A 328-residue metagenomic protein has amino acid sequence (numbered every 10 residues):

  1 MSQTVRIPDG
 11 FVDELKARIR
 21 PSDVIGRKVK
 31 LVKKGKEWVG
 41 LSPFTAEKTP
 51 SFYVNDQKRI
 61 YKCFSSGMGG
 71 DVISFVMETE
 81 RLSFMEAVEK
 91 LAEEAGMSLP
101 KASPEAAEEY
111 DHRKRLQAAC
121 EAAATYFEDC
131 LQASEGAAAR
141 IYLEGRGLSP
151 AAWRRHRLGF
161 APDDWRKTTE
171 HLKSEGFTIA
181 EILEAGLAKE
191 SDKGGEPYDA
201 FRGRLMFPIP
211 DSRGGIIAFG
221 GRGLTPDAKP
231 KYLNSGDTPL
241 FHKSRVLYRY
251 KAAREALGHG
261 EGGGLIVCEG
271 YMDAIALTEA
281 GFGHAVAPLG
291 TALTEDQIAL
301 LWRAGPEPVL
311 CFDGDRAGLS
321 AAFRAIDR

Functional and structural regions predicted by a protein language model:
M1, I7, N55-Q57, E108-A123 (+2 more regions): Phosphate-handling DNA/RNA-contact segment within nucleic-acid enzymes
M1-A107, P162-R166: N-terminal structured subdomain of primase-like DNA metabolism proteins
R27, K36-W38, E89-K90, A102-A107 (+5 more regions): Short coil/turn segments at secondary-structure boundaries
I73, V267, P306-A317: Acidic beta-strand-to-loop metal/phosphate-binding motif
V76, P288-G290, F312-G314: Short beta->alpha connector loops at strand-helix junctions that form conserved, small/polar/Pro-enriched
D111-R113, Q117-R154: Non-catalytic interaction/clamp surfaces of large macromolecular machines
G314-R328: Phosphate/diphosphate-binding loops
